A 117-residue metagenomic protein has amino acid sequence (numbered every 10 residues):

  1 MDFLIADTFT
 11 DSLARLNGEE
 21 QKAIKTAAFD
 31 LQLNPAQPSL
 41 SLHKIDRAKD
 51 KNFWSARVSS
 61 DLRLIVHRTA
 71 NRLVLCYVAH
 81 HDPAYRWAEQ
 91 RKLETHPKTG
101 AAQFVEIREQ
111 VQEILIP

Functional and structural regions predicted by a protein language model:
M1-F29, A101-P117: Arg/Lys-rich, positively charged N-terminal/basic patches that mediate binding to nucleic acids
D2, V58-P117: Enriched for short, Lys/Arg-rich terminal
D7-T8, K49-D50, T69-A70: Short glycine-enriched loop/turn motifs at secondary-structure junctions
E19-K22, Q37, E94: A general structural signal for well-ordered secondary-structure junctions
D30-A56: A short, surface-exposed loop/turn module that caps and links secondary-structure elements
